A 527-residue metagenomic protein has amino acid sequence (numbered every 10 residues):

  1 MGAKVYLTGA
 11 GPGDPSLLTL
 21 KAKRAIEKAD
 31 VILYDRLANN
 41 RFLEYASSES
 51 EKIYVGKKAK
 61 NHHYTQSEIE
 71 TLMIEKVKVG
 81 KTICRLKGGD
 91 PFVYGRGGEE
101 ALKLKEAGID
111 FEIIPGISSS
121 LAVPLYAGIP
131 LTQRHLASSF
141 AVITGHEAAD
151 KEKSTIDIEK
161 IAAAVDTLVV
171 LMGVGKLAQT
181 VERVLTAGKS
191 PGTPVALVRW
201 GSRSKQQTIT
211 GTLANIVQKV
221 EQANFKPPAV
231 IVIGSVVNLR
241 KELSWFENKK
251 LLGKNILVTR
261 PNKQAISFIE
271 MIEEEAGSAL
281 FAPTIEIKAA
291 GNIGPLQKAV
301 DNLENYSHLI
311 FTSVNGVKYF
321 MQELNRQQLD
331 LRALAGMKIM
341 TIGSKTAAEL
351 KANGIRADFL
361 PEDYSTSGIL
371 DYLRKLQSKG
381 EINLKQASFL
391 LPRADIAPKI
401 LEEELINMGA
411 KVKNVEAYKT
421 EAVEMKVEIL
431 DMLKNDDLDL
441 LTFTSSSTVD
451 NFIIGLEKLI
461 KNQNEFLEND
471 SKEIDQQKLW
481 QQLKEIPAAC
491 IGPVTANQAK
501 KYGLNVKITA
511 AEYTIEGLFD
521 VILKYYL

Functional and structural regions predicted by a protein language model:
M1-P15, L20-I117, A122, Q222 (+4 more regions): Class I S-adenosyl-L-methionine
G2-A10, Y54-A59, A141-H146, L280-I285 (+1 more regions): Short, basic, glycine/proline-bearing loop/turn elements
A3, D90-A164, I209, F359-Y364 (+1 more regions): Class I SAM-dependent methyltransferase SAM-binding "motif I" and its flanking Rossmann-like core
P12-G13, A59, T65-I69, M73-V79 (+4 more regions): Signature of uroporphyrinogen-III synthase
K28, K103-E106, A122, L131 (+9 more regions): Acidic, glycine-enriched active-site microenvironments
D30-I32, K52, P130, L168 (+4 more regions): Short, well-ordered beta-strand core segments
E70-L125, D166-V181, T193, A387-V412: A glycine-rich beta-strand to alpha-helix segment that forms a phosphate/ribose-binding loop at ligand/cofactor sites
A148-A196: Conserved anion/nucleotide-ligand pocket segment
